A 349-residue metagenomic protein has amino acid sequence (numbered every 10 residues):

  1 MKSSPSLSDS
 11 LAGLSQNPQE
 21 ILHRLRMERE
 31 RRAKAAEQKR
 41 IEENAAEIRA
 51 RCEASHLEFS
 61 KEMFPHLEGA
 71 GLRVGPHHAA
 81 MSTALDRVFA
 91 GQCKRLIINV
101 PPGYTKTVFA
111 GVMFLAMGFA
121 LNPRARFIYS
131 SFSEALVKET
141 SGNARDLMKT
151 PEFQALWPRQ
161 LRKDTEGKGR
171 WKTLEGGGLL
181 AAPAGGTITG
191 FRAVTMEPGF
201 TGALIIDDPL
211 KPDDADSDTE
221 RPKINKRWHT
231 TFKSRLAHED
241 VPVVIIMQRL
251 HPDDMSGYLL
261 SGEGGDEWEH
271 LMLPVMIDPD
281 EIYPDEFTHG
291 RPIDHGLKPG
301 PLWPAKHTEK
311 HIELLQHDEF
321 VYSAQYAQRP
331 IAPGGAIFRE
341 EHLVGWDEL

Functional and structural regions predicted by a protein language model:
M1-K94: N-terminal accessory segments
C93-M113: Walker A/P-loop
V108-G111, K138-G142, D253-L260: A short acidic (Asp/Glu
A110-N122: Walker A/P-loop NTP-binding motif
S130-T187: Conserved nucleotide-state-sensing and coupling region of NTP-binding domains
G169-T231: Conserved RecA-like ASCE ATPase "motif II neighborhood" in helicase/translocase motors
D216-P292: ASCE P-loop NTPase helicase motor core
Y283-L349: ATPase catalytic-site recognition across NTP-hydrolyzing enzymes
